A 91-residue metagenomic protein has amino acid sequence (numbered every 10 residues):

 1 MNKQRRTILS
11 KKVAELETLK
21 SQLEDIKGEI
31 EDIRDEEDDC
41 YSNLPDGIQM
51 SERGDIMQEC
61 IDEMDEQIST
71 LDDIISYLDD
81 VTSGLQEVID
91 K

Functional and structural regions predicted by a protein language model:
N2-K91: Long, low-complexity or tandemly repetitive, helically biased scaffold regions used for multimeric assembly/adhesion
